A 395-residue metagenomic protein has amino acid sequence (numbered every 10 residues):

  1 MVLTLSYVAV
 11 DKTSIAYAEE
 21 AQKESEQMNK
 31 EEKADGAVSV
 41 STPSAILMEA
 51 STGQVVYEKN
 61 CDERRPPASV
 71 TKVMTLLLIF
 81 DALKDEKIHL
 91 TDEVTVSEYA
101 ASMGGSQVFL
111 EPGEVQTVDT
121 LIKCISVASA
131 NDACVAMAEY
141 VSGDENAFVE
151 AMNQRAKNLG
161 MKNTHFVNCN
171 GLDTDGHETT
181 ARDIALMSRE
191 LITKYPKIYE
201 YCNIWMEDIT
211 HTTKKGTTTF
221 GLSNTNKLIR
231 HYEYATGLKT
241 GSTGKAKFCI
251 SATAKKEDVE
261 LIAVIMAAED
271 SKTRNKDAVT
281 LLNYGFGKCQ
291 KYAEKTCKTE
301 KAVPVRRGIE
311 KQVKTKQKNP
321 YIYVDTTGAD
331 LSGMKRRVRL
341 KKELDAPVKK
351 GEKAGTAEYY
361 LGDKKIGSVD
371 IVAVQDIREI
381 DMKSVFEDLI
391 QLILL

Functional and structural regions predicted by a protein language model:
M1-I15: Sec-dependent N-terminal signal peptides of Gram-positive bacterial secreted proteins and lipoproteins
V2-T4, E31-K33, C249: A generic local structural motif
K12-Y199: Active-site-adjacent loops and short helices of periplasmic peptidoglycan-processing enzymes
M161-K162, D173-E178, R182-L395: Domain-terminus/edge residues, biased toward the C-terminal soluble/receptor-binding domains of extracytoplasmic
